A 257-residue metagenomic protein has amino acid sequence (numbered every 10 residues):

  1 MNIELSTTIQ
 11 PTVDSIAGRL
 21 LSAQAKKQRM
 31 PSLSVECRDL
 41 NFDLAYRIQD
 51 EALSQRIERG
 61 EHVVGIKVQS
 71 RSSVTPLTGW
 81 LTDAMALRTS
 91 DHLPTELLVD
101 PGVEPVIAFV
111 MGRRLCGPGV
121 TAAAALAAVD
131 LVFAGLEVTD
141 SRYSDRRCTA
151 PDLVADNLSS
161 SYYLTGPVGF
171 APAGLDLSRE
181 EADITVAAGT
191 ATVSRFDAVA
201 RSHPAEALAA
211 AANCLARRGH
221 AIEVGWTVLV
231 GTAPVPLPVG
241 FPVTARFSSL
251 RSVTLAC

Functional and structural regions predicted by a protein language model:
M1-T7: Actinobacteria-biased recognition of intrinsically disordered, low-complexity terminal regions
T8-H203, A209, R217, P236-P238 (+2 more regions): Catalytic-core "active-site belt" of small-molecule-metabolizing enzymes, emphasizing His/Asp/Glu-rich regions
E206-N213, V224-T227: Short, structured beta-strand/loop micro-motifs enriched in basic residues and often containing a Trp
A212-G219, T232: Short leucine-rich amphipathic alpha-helical surface patches
I222-V235: Conserved metal-binding segment of the jelly-roll/cupin
